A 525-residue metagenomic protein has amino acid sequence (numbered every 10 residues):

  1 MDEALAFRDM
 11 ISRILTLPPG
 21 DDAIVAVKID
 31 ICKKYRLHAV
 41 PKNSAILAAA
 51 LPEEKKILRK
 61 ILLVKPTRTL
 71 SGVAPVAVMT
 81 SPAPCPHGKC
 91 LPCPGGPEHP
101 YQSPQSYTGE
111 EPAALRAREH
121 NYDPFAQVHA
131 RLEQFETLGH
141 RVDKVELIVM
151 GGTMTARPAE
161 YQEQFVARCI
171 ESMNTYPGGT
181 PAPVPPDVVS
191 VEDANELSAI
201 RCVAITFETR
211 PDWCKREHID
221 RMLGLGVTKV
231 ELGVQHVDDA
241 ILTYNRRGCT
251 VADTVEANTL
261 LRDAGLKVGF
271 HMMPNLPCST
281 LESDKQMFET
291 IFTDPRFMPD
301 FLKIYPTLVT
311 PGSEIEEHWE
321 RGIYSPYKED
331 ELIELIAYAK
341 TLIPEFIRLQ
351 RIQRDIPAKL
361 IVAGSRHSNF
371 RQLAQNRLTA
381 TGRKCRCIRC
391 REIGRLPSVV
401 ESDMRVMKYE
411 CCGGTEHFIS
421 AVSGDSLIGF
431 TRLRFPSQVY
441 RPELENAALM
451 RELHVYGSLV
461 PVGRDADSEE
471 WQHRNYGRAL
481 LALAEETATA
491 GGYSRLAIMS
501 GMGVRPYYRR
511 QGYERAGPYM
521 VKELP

Functional and structural regions predicted by a protein language model:
M1-Q127, R131-A182, E345: Flexible, acidic/Gly-rich N-terminal and inter-domain linker regions that tether and position cofactor-handling modules
T80-A83, P97, G151-T153, T209-W213 (+5 more regions): Short, flexible loop/turn elements at secondary-structure junctions
E110-Q127, L147, G151-D330, E334 (+1 more regions): Conserved non-cysteine loop/helix-boundary elements of the Radical SAM core domain that shape
M222, Y508, Y513: Conserved active-site tyrosine of GNAT-family acetyltransferases
D253-V255, T259-R386, V462-A479, A490 (+2 more regions): A structural motif corresponding to the C-terminal lobe/cap of the Radical SAM core domain
E401-S402, K408-S458: A conserved beta-strand-loop-helix scaffold within acyl/acetyltransferase catalytic domains
E486-S500: Conserved GNAT acetyl-CoA-binding A-motif
